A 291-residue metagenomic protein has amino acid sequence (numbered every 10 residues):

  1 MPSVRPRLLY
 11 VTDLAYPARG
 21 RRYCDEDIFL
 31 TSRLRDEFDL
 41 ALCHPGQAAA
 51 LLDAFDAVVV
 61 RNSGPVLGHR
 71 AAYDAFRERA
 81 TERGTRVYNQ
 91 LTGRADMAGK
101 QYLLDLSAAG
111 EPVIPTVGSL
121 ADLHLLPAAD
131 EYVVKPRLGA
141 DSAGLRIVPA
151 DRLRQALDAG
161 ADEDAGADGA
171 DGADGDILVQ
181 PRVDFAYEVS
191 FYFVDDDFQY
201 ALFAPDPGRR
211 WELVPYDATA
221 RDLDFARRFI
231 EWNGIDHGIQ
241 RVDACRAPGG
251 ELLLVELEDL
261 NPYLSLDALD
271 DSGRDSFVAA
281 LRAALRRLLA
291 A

Functional and structural regions predicted by a protein language model:
M1-R86, G166-G169: ATP-binding N-terminal substructure of ATP-dependent carboxylate-amine bond-forming enzymes
D13, S63, A121, R137 (+2 more regions): Flexible loop residues that form catalytic and substrate-binding hotspots at small-molecule/glycan-binding clefts
G46-A48, L120-L123, Q180-V183, V242-C245: Short, solvent-exposed loop/turn elements at beta->coil junctions and helix N-caps that rim active or binding pockets
F55-V60, K135, F191-F193, Y200 (+1 more regions): A short beta-strand motif that forms the metal-chelation/ATP-contact edge of phosphoryl-transfer active sites
D74-P149: A conserved helix-loop-beta module that forms one wall/lid of the active-site cleft in ATP-utilizing catalytic domains
P115, E131-V133, I177-V179, I239-V242: A short linear hydrophobic-aromatic micro-motif
A143-D236, D243-P248, L253: Phosphate-binding site of ATP-dependent enzymes
H237, R246-A291: C-terminal active-site "lid" helix and adjoining low-complexity regulatory extension at the edge of ATP-using catalytic
